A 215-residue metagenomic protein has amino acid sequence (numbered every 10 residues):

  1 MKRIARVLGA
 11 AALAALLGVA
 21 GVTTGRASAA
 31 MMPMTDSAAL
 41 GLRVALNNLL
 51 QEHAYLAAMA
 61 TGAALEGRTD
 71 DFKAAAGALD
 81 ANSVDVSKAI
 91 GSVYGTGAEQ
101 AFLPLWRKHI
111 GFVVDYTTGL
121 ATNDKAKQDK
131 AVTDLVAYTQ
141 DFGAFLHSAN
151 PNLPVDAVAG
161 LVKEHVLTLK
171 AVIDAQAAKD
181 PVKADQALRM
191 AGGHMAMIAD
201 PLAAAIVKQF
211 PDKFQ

Functional and structural regions predicted by a protein language model:
M1-A12: Bacterial N-terminal signal peptides that target proteins for export
L16-R26: C-terminal segment of classical bacterial N-terminal signal peptides
S28-A30: Boundary of Sec targeting at the N-terminus
M32-T35, A89-I90, A144-L146: Short, charged/polar, low-complexity loop and linker segments that flank or interrupt alpha-helical bundles
A38-L79, S83, L120, D124-Q215: C-terminal amphipathic alpha-helix
A81-S92, W106: A glycine-rich, hydrophobic loop/mini-helix early in the fold
A89-Q100, Q209, K213: Soluble extracellular-acting proteins and domains
G95-L135: Mid-length scaffold segments of soluble, non-membrane domains
